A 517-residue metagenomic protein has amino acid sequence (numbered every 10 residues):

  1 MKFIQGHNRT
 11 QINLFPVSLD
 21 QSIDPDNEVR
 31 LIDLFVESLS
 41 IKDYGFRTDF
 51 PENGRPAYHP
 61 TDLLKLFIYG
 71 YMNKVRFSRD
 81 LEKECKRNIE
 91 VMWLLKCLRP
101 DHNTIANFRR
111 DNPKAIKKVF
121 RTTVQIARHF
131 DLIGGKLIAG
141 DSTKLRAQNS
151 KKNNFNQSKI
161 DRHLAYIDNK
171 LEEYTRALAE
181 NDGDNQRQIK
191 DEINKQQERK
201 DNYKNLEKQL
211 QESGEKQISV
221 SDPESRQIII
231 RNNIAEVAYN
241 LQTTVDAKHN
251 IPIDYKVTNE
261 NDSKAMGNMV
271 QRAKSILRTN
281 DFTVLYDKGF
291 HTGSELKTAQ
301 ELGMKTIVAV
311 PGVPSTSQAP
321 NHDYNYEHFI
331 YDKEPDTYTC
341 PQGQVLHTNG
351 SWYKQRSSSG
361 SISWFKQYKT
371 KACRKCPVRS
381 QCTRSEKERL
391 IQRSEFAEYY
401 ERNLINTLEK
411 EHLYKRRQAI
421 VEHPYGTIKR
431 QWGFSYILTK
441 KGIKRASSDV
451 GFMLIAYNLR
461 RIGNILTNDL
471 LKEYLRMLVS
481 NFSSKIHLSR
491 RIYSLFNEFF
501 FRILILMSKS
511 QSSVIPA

Functional and structural regions predicted by a protein language model:
M1, F50-G54, H412: A ubiquitous short alpha-helical element
M1-R30: Hydrophobic alpha-helical membrane-insertion signals
Q5, F67, K74-R87, C97-A517: Anion-binding and metal-coordination hotspots
I23-I68: Basic, short loop/linker segments at the boundary and entry of helix-turn-helix/winged-helix-like folds
